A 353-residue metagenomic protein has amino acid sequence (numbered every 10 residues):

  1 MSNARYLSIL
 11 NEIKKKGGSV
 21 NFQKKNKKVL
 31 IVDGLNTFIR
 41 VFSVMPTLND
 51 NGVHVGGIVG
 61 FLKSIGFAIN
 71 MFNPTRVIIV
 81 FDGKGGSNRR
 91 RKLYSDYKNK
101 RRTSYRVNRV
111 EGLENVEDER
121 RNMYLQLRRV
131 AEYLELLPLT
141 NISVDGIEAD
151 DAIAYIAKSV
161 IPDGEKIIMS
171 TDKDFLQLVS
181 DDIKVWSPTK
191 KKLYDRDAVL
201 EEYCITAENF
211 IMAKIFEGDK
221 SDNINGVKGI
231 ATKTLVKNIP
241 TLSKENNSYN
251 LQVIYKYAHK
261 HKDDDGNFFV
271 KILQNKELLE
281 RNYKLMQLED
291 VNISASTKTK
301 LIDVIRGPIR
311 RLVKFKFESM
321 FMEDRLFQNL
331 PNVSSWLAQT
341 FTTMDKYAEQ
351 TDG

Functional and structural regions predicted by a protein language model:
S2-I13, N21-K166, F175-L193, Q287 (+1 more regions): Noncatalytic, basic helical substrate-engagement surface that gates or grips nucleic-acid strands
A4-I9, V20-N26, S64-F67, M71-F81 (+5 more regions): Non-catalytic nucleic-acid-binding/docking modules located in mid-to-C-terminal regions of nucleic-acid enzymes
